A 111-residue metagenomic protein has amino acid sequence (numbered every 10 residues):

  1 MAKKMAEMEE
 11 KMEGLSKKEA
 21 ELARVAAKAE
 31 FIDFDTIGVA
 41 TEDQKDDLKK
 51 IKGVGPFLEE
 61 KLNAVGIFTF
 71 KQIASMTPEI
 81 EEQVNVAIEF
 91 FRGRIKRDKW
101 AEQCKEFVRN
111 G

Functional and structural regions predicted by a protein language model:
M1-K52, P56-V65, T69-G111: C-terminal extensions
